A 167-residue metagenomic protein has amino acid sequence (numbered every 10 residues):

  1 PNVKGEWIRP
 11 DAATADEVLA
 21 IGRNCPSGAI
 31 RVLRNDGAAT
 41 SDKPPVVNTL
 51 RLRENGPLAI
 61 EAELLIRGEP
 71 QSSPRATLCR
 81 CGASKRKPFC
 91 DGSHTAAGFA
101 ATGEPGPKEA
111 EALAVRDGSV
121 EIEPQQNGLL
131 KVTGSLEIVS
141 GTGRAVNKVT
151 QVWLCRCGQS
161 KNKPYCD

Functional and structural regions predicted by a protein language model:
P1-A20, A38-S41, P45, L65-R80 (+2 more regions): Ferredoxin-like iron-sulfur electron-transfer modules
P1-K4, G22-D36, K87-A96, K163-D167: Iron-sulfur cluster-binding cysteine motifs and their immediate structural context in ferredoxin-like electron-transfer
K4, K43, K85-K87, K108 (+3 more regions): Context-gated lysine
A12-G28, R51, L78-P88, E123-Q125 (+1 more regions): Cysteine-centered iron-sulfur cluster-binding motifs in ferredoxin-type domains/subunits of redox enzymes
R34-L64, G68-P70, G98-L130: Intrinsic disorder/low-complexity detector
I60, R67-A101, E137, G141-D167: Long, contiguous alpha-helical scaffold regions
